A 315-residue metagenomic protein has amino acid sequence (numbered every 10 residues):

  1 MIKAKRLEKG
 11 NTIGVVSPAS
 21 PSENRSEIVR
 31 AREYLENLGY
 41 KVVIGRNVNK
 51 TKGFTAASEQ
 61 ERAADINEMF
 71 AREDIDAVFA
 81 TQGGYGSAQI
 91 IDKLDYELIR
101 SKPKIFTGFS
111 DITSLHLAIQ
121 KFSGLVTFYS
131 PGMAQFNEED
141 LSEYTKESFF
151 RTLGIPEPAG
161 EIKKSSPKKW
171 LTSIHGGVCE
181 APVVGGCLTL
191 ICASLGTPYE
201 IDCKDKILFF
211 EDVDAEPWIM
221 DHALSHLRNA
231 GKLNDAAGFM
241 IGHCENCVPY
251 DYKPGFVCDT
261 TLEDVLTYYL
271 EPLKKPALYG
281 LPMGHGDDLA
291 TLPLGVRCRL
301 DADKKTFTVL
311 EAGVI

Functional and structural regions predicted by a protein language model:
M1-D74: ATP/NTP phosphate-donor binding region
S22, S26-E27, V178-V213: Conserved beta-alpha junction segments in alpha/beta enzyme cores
D74, R100-I105, S123-L125, A236-A237 (+1 more regions): A short helix->loop->beta-strand "cap" motif at the edges of active sites that frequently abuts
A77-A88: N-terminal glycine-rich "phosphate-gripper" loop used for MgATP/nucleotide binding and carboxylate activation
L94-I119, V126-M133: Short, acidic/small-residue loops that bind anionic groups at enzyme active sites
G124-L190: Conserved anion/nucleotide-ligand pocket segment
D202-L262: Internal helical hairpin/lid segments
I241-I315: ATP/nucleoside-binding phosphotransfer catalytic cores, i.e., glycine-rich phosphate-binding loops
